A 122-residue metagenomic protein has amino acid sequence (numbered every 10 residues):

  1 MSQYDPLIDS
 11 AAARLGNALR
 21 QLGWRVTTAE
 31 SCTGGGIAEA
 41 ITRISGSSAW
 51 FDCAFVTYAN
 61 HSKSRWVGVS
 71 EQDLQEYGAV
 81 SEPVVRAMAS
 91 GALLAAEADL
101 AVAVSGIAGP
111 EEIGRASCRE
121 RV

Functional and structural regions predicted by a protein language model:
M1-R121: Short alpha-helical segments enriched in small residues
